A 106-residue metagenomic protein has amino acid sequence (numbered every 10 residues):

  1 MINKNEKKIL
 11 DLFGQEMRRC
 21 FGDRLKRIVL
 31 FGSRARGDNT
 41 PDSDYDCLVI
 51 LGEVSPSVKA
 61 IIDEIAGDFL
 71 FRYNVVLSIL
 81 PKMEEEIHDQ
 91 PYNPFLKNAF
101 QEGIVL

Functional and structural regions predicted by a protein language model:
M1-K26, R36-P41, L51-L106: Catalytic core of pol beta-like nucleotidyltransferases
S33: Conserved H-loop
D46-V49: Short beta-strand->loop micro-motif that forms the acidic, two-metal-ion catalytic signature in nucleotide-processing
